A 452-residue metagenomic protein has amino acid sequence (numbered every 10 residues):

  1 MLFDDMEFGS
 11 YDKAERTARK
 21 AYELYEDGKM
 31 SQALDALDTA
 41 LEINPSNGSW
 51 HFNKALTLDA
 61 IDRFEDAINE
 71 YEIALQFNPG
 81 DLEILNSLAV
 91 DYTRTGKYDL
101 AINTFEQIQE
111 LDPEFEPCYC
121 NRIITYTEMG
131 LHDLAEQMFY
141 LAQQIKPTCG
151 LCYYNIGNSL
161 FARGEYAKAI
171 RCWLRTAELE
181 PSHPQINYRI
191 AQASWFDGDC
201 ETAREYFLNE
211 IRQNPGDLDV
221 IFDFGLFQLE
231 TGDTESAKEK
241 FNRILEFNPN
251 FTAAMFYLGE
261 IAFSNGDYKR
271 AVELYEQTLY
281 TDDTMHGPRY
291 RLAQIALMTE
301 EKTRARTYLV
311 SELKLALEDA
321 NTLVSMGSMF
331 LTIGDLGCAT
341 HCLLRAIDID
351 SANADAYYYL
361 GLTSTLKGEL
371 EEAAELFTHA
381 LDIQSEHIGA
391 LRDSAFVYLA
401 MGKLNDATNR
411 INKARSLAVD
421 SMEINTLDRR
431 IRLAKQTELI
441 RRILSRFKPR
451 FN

Functional and structural regions predicted by a protein language model:
M1-R16, E312-K314: TPR-adjacent "capping" and linker segments in tetratricopeptide-repeat scaffold/adaptor proteins
E26-A36, A60-I73, R94-Q107, E128-L141 (+9 more regions): Structural signature of tandem alpha-helical TPR/SEL1-like repeats, specifically the intra-repeat loop/turn
F396-E423, R429-R432: TPR/TPR-like (Sel1-like) alpha-helical repeat modules
N409, I431-N452: Alpha-helical linker/edge segments of TPR/alpha-solenoid repeat scaffolds and analogous pre-/post-domain helices
